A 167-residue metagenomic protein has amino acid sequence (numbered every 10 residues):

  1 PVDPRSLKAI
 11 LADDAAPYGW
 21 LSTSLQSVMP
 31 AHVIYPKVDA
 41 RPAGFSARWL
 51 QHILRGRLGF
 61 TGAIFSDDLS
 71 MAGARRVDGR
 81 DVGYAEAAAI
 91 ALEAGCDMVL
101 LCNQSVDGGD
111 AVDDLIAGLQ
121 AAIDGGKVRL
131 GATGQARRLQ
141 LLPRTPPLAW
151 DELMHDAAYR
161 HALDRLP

Functional and structural regions predicted by a protein language model:
P1-A136, R144-L163: Second-shell residues forming the walls of enzyme active-site clefts
